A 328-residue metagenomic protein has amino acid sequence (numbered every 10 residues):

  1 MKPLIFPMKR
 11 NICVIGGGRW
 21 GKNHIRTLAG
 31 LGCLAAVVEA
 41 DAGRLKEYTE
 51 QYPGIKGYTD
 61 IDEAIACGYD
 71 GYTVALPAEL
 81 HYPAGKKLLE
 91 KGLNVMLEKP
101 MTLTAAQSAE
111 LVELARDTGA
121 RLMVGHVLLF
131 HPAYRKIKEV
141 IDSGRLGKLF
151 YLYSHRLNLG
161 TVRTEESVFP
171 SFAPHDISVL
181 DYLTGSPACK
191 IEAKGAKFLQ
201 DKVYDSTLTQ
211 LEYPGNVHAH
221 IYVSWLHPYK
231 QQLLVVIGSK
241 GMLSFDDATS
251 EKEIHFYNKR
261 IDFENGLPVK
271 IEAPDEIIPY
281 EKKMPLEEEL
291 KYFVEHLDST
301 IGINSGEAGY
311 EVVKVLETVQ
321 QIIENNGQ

Functional and structural regions predicted by a protein language model:
K2-F6, E63, G71-V74, P214 (+1 more regions): C-terminal helix-rich "cap/oligomerization" subdomain common to oxidoreductases
K2-Y52: N-terminal Rossmann-like dinucleotide-binding module
N23, G43, I277-K291, N304: Active-site loop of classical SDR/Rossmann-like NAD(P)-dependent oxidoreductases, centered on the catalytic Tyr-X3-Lys
Y52-L114: Beta-loop-alpha module in the N-terminal Rossmann-like domain of NAD(P)-dependent dehydrogenases, especially those
E79, T102-G160: A contiguous active-site-proximal alpha/beta segment in oxidoreductase catalytic domains
L97, L122-V124, F245: Hydrophobic residues in well-ordered beta-strands that form the structural core
G125-P132, N158-K190, Y204-D205, G309: Mid-domain beta-loop-alpha active-site segment that forms a flexible, acidic cofactor/metal-binding surface
P174-K252, Y257, K283-T300: Contiguous beta-strand/loop segments that form the cofactor/metal-binding neighborhood of enzyme cores
